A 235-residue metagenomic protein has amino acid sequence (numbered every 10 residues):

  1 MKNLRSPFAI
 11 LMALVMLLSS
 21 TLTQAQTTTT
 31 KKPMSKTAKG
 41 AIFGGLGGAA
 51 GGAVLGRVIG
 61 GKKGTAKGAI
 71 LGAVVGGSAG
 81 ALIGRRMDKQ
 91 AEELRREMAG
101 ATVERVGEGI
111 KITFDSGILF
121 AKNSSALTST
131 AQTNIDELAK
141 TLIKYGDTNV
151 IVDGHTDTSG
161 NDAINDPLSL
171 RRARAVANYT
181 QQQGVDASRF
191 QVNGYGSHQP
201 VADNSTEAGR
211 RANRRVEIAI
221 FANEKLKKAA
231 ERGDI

Functional and structural regions predicted by a protein language model:
M1-L11: Bacterial N-terminal signal peptides that target proteins for export
I10-S19: Bacterial N-terminal signal peptides
T21-A25: Sec/Tat signal peptide C-region and signal peptidase I cleavage site
T28-E92: Short, low-complexity, glycine-enriched hydrophobic/amphipathic alpha-helices that associate with lipid bilayers
A41, A49-V54, A69-V74, K89 (+5 more regions): Extracytoplasmic/secreted proteins, especially bacterial periplasmic and envelope-associated proteins
M87-I118: Amphipathic, membrane-active segments
E97, F120-G154, N178-Q181, R211-N213 (+2 more regions): Periplasmic peptidoglycan-binding/anchoring modules of Gram-negative envelope and division proteins
H155-A229: Periplasmic OmpA-like peptidoglycan-binding domain that tethers envelope proteins to the cell wall
